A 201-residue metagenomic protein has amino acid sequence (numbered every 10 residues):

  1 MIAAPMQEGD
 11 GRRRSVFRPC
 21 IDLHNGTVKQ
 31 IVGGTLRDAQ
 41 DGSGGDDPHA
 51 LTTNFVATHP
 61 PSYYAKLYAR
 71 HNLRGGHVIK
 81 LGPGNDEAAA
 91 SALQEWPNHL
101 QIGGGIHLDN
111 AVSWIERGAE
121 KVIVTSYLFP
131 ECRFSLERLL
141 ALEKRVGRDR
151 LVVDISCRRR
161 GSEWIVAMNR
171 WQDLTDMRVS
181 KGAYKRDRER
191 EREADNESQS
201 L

Functional and structural regions predicted by a protein language model:
M1-S15, G42-G44, R192: Eukaryotic N-terminal low-complexity, Ser/Thr- and Lys/Arg-rich leader segments that predominantly function as
E8-R12, R70, Q94, E143-V146: Solvent-exposed alpha-helices and their adjacent loops that cap or buttress functional pockets in soluble metabolic
G9-G26, Q30: N-terminal basic/disordered segments at the start of proteins
V16-I21, G76-V78, N98-G104, V122-V124 (+1 more regions): Hydrophobic faces of well-ordered beta-strands that scaffold small-molecule active sites in alpha/beta enzyme cores
H24, K29-L36, N110, I115-E189: Conserved anion-binding
D38, G42-D46, A57, P61-R117: N-terminal active-site wall of soluble small-molecule enzyme domains
D41-T58, Q172-R178: A short acidic, glycine-rich active-site loop that binds or catalyzes chemistry on phosphate/adenosine moieties
R188-S200: Intrinsically disordered, low-complexity terminal segments enriched in Ser/Thr
